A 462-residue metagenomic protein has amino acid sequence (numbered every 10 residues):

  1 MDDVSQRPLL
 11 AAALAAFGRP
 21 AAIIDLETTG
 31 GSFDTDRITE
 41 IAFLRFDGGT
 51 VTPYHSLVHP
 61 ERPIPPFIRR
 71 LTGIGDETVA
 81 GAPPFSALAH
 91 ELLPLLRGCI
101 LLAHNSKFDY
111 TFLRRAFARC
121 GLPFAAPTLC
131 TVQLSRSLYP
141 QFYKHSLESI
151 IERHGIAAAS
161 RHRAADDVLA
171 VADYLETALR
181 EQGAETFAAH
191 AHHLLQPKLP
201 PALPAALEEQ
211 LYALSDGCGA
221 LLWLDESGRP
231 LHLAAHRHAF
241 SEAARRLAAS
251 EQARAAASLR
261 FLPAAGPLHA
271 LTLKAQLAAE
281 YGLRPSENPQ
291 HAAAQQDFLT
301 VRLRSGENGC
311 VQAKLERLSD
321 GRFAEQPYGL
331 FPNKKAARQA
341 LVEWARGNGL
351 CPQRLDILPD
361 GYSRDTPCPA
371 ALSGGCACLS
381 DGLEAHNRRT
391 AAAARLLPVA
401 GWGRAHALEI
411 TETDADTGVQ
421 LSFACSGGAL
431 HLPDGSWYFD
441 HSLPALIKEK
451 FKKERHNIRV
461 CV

Functional and structural regions predicted by a protein language model:
M1-A126, P140-H162: Conserved non-catalytic scaffold segment of RNase H-like nuclease domains
M1-A13, E176-L221, D225-S227: Acidic two-metal-ion nuclease catalytic site recognized across multiple nuclease folds, prominently DnaQ/RNase D-T
P65, S86-A89, K144, A165-V168 (+3 more regions): Amphipathic alpha-helical transducer elements in NTP-driven molecular machines
G73, L92, L102, D167 (+3 more regions): A residue-level signal for conserved active-site and pocket-lining positions in enzyme catalytic cores
A126-S135: A short, structured active-site edge motif that brings together acidic residues
R163-T177: Acidic, divalent-metal-coordinating active-site segment for phosphoryl/phosphodiester hydrolysis, typified by short
P204-V462: Conserved catalytic/ligand-binding micro-motifs in nucleotide and anionic cofactor chemistry
